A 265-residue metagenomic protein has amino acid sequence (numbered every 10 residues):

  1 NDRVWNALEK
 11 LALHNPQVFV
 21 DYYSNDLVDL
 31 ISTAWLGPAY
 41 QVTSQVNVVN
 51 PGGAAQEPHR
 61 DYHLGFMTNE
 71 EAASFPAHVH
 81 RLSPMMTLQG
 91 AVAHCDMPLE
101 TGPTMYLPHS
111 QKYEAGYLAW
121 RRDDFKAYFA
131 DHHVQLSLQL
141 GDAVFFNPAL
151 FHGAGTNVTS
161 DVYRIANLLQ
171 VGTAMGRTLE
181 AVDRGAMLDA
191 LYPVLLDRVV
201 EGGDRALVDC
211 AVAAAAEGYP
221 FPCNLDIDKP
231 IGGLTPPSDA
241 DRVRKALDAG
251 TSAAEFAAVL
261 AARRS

Functional and structural regions predicted by a protein language model:
N1-N69: Non-heme Fe(II)-dependent double-stranded beta-helix
T33, P76-H80: Catalytic micro-motifs at enzyme active sites that drive phosphoryl/nucleotidyl and oxygen chemistry
Y40-Q41, P84-M86, D161-Y163: A short, structural micro-pattern
S44-V46, G90-V92, N167-V171: A structural signal for short, well-ordered beta-strand segments
L64-A77, D123-F129: Active-site glycine-rich loop that binds ribose-phosphate moieties when present
S83-G153, M175: Double-stranded beta-helix
K126-A127, H132-L140, T159, R164 (+1 more regions): Conserved double-stranded beta-helix
H152-S160: Short beta-strand His + acidic residue motifs that chelate non-heme Fe in jelly-roll/DSBH and cupin folds
